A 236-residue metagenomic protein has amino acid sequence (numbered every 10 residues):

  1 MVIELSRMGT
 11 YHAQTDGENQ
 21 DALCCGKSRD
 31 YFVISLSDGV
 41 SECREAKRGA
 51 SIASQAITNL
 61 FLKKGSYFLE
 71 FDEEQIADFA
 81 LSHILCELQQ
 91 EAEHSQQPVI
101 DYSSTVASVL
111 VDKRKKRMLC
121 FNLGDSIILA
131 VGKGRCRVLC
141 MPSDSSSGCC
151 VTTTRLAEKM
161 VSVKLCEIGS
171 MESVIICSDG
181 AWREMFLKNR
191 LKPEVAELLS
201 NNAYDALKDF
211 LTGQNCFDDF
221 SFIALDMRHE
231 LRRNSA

Functional and structural regions predicted by a protein language model:
M1-A236: PP2C/PPM-type serine/threonine phosphatase catalytic domain
